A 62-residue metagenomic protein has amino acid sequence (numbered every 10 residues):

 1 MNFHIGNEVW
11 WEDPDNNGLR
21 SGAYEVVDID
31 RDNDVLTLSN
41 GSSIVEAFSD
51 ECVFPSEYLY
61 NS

Functional and structural regions predicted by a protein language model:
M1-D15: Short coil-to-beta transition motif at edge beta-strands of beta-rich domains
V9, N16-N17, D30, F54 (+1 more regions): A generic structural signal for solvent-exposed, polar alpha-helical segments
E12-F48: Basic/aromatic-rich interaction segments and small domains that mediate binding to polyanionic partners
N40-S62: Intrinsically disordered, low-complexity, charged/polar segments
